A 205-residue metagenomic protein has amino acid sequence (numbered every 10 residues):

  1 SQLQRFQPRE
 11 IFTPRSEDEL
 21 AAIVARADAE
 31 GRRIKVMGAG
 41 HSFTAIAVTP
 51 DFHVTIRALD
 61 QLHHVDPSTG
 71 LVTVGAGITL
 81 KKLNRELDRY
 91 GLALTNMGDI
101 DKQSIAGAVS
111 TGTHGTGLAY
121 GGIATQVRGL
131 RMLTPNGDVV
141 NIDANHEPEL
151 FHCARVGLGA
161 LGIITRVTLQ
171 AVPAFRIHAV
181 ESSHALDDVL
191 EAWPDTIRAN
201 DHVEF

Functional and structural regions predicted by a protein language model:
R5-D99, G112-G117, F205: Glycine-rich N-terminal segment of FAD-binding domains in flavoprotein oxidoreductases, spanning the beta-loop-helix
H41, D101-A106, L158-A160: Conserved A3 ("GATE") glycine/threonine-rich loop of ANL adenylate-forming enzymes
T44-I46, S104-G107, G121: Short secondary-structure boundary/hinge segments and terminal tails
P67, S104, T134: Short, acidic, Ser/Thr-enriched surface-loop or helix-capping motifs
T73, S104, R131: Conserved beta-strand segments that form the floor/walls of ligand-binding pockets within enzyme and binding domains
N96, A108-H202: FAD-binding subdomain of flavoenzyme oxidoreductases
